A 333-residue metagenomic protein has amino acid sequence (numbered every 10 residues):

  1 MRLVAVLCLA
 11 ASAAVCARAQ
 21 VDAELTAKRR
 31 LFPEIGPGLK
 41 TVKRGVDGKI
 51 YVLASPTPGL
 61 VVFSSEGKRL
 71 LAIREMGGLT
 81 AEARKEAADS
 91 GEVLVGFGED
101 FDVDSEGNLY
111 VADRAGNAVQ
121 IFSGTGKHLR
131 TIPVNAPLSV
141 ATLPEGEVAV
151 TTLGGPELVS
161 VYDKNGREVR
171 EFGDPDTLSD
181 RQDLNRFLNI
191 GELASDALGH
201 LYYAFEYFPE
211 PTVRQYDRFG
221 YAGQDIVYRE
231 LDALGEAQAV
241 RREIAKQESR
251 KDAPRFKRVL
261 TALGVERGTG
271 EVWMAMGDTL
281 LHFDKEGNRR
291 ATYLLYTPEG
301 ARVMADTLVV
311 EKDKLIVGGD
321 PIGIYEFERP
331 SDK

Functional and structural regions predicted by a protein language model:
V4-S12: Bacterial N-terminal signal peptides
A19-K333: Eukaryotic scaffold repeat domains enriched in small/polar residues
